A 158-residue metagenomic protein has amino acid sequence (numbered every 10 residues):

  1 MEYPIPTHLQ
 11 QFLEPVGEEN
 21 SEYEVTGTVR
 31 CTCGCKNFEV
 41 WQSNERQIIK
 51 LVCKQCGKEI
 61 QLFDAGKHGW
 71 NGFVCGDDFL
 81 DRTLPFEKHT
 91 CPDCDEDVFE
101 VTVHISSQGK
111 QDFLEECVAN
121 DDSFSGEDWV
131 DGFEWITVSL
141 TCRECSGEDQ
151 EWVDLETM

Functional and structural regions predicted by a protein language model:
E2-P15, E24-L51, G57-F79, E87-D131: Short recognition patches in nucleic-acid-associated and regulatory proteins
L84: Extended, positively charged loop/linker patches that create polyanion-binding surfaces
A119-M158: Acidic, proline/glycine-rich low-complexity IDRs
